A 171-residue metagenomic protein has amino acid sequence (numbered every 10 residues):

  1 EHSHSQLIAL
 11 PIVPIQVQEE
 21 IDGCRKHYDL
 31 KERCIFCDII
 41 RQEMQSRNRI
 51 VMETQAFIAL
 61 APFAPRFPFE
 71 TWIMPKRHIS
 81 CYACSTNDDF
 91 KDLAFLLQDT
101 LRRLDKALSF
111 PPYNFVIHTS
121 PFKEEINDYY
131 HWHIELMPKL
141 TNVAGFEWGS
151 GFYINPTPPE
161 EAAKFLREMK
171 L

Functional and structural regions predicted by a protein language model:
E1-L171: HIT superfamily nucleotide-processing domains
